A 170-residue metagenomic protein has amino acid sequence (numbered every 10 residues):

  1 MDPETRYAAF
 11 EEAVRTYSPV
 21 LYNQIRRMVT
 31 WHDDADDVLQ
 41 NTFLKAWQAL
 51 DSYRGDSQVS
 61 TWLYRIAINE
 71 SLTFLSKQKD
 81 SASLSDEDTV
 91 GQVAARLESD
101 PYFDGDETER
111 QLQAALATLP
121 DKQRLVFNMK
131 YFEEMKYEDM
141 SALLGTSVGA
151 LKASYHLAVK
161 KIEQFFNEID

Functional and structural regions predicted by a protein language model:
M1-N23: A short, charge-rich alpha-helical start-of-domain segment used by transcription regulators
P3-E4, N41-Q58, Q78: Sigma70-family region 2
A13-V14, Y22, H32-A49: Conserved RNAP core-binding helix
D37-L44, S57-N69: Structural recognition of an alpha-helix C-terminal capping motif at a helix-to-coil junction
S52-R54, R65-S85, G105, L157: Arg/Lys-rich amphipathic alpha helix in sigma70-family domain 2
T61, I68, L72, Q123 (+1 more regions): DNA-recognition helix of helix-turn-helix
S81-G105: Internal acidic/polar
V126-K130: A short pre-motif secondary-structure segment
